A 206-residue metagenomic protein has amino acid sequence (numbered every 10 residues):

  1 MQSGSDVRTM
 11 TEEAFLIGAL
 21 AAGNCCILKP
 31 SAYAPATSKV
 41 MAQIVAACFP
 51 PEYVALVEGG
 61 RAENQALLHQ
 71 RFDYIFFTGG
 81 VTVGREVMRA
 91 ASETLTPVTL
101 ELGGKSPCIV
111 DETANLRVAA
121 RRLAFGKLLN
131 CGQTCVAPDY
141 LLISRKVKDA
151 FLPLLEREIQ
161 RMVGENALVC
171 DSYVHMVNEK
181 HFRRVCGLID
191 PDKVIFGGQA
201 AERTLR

Functional and structural regions predicted by a protein language model:
M1-V118: Rossmann-like NAD(P) dinucleotide-binding subdomain of oxidoreductase/dehydrogenase enzymes
F49, T82-R206: ALDH superfamily catalytic-core signature
